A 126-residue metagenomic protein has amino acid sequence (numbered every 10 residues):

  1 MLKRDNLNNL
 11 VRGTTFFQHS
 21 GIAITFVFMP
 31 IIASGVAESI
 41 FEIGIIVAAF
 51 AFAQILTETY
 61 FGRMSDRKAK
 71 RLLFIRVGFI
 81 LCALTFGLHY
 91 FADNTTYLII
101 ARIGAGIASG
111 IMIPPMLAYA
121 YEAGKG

Functional and structural regions predicted by a protein language model:
L2-A51: Helix-loop boundary and gating motifs at the non-cytosolic
I22, A51-E58, S109, I113: Residue-level signal for conserved functional micro-sites within the alpha-helical transmembrane segments of Major
I32-V36, R67-K68, Y119-G124: Helix-to-coil boundary motifs at intracellular loop junctions of multi-pass secondary transporters
A37, A69, F91-D93: Helix-breaking motifs and short loop linkers at transmembrane-helix boundaries and internal kinks in secondary membrane
T57-A69: Helix-to-loop junctions at the C-terminal end of transmembrane segments in multipass secondary transporters
L73-G87: Structural signature of the two symmetry-related core transmembrane helices
T96-G104: Paired small-residue
I103-G126: Cytoplasmic helix-loop-helix junction between adjacent transmembrane helices in 12-TM secondary transporters
